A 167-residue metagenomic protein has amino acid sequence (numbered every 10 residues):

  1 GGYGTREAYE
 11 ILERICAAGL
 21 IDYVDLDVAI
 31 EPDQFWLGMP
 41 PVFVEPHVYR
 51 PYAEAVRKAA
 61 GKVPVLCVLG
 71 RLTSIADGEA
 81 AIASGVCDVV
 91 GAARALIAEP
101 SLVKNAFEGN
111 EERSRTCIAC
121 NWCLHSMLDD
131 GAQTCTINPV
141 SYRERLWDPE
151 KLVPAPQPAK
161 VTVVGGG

Functional and structural regions predicted by a protein language model:
G1-G166: Flavin-dependent oxidoreductase catalytic cores
